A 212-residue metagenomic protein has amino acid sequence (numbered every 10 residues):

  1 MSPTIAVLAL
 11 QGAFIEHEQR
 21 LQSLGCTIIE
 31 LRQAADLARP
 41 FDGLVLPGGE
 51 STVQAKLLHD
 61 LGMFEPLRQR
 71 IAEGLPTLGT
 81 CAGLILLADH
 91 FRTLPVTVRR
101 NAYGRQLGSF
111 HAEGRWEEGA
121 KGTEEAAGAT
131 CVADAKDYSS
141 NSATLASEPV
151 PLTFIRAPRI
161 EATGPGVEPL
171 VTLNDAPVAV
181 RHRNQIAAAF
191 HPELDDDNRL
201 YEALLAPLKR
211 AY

Functional and structural regions predicted by a protein language model:
M1-D60, E65-Q69, E117-L145, N198-E202 (+1 more regions): N-terminal beta1-alpha1 cap of cysteine-dependent amidohydrolase-like domains
P3, S147-V150, V180-I186: Beta-strand-turn-beta hairpins that frame and shape the catalytic cleft of phosphate-ester-processing enzymes
A6-L8, P151-I155, I186-H191: Active-site-proximal beta-strand elements of phosphoester/diester hydrolases
G12-I15, V53, G104, I160-A162 (+3 more regions): Short, acidic Gly/Pro/Ser/Thr-rich loop/turn segments
T27-I29, P151, E168, I186: Conserved beta-strand segments of alpha/beta enzyme cores
L44-G48, L67-H90, A102: Catalytic nucleophile loop
D89-V178: Pocket-forming structural segment of enzyme catalytic cores
T172-R210: A glycine-centered loop/beta-turn motif at secondary-structure junctions
